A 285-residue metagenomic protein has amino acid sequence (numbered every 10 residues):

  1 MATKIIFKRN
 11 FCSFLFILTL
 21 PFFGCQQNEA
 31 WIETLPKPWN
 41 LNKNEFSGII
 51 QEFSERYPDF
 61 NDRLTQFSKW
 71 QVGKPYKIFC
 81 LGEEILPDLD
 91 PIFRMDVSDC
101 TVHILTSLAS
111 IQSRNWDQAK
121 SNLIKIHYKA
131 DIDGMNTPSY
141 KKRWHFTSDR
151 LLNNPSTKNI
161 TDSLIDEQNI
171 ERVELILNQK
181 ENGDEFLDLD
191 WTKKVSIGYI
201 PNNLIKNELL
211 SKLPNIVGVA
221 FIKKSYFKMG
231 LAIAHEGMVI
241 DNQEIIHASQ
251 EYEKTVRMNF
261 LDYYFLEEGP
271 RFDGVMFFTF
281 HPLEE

Functional and structural regions predicted by a protein language model:
M1-F7: N-terminal secretory signal peptides that target proteins for export/translocation
S13-P21: Bacterial N-terminal signal peptides
F22-T34: Bacterial Sec-dependent signal peptides at the C-terminal "C-region" and cleavage site
W39, F60-V72: Sequence/structural signature of beta-propeller domains
F46-N61: Start-of-domain marker
K74-I200, L213-N215, K223, I233 (+1 more regions): Acidic/His-rich structured neighborhood in mature extracellular/periplasmic domains
I200-L210, S225-F227: Short alpha-helix capping/helix-loop boundary micro-motifs
F221-E285: C-terminal soluble interaction/assembly domains
